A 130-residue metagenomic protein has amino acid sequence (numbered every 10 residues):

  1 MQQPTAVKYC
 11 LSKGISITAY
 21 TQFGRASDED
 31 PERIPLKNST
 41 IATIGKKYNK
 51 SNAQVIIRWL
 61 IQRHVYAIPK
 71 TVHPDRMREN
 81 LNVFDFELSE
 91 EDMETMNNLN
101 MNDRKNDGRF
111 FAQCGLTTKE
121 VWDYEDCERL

Functional and structural regions predicted by a protein language model:
M1-L130: Beta/alpha (TIM)-barrel catalytic core signal, keyed to glycine-rich beta->alpha loops juxtaposed to Asp/Glu that bind
